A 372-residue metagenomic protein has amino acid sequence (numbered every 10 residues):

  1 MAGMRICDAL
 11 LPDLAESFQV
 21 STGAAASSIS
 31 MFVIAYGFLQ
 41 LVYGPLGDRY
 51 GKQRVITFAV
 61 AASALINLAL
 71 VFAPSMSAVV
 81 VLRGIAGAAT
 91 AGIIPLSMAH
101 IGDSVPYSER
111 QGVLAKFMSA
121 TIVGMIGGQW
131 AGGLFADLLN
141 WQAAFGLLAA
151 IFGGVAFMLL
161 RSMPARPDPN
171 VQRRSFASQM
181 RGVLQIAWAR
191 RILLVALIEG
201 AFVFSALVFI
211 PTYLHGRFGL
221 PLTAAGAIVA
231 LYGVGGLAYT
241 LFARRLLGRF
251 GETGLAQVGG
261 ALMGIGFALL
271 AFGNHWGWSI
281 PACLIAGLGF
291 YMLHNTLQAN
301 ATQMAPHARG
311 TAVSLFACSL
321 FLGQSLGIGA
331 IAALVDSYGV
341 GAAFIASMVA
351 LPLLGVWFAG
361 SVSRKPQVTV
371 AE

Functional and structural regions predicted by a protein language model:
Q19, G51, F72-A78, A89 (+2 more regions): Helix-breaking motifs and short loop linkers at transmembrane-helix boundaries and internal kinks in secondary membrane
F38-P74: Conserved MFS/SLC helix-loop-helix module at the cytosolic interface between two early adjacent transmembrane helices
L39-G51, Y239-G251, V335-D336: Helix-to-loop junctions at the C-terminal end of transmembrane segments in multipass secondary transporters
A62, I66, S77-I85, G277-I285: Paired small-residue
A78, Y107-E109, A115-M163, F209: Helix-loop-helix hairpin linking two adjacent transmembrane segments in secondary transporters
L82-T121: Cytoplasmic helix-loop-helix junction between adjacent transmembrane helices in 12-TM secondary transporters
M163-I192: Juxtamembrane intracellular "pre-TM" segments in multi-pass secondary transporters
T253-L297: C-terminal transmembrane helical hairpin of 12-TM major facilitator-type secondary transporters
